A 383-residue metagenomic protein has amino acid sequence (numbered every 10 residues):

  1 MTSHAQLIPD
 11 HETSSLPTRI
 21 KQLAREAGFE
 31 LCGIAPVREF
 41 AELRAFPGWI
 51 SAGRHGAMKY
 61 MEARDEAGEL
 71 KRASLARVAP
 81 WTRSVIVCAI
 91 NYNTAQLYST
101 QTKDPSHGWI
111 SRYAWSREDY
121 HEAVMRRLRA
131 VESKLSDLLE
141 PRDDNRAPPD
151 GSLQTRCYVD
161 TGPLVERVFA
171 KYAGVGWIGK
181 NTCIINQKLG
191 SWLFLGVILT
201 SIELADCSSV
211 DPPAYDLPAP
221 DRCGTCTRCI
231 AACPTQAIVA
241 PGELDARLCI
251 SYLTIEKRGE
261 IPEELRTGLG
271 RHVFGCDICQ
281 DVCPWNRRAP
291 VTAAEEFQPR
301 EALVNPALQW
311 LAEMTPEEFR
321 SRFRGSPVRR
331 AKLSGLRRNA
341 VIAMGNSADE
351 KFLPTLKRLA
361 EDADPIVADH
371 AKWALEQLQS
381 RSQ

Functional and structural regions predicted by a protein language model:
T2-P220, I261: Auxiliary alpha/beta "docking" domains used to position bulky ligands
F29, R228-S251, H272-E296, T355: Iron-sulfur cluster-binding cysteine motifs and their immediate structural context in ferredoxin-like electron-transfer
G48, I86, L193-L199, I238-R266 (+1 more regions): Non-heme iron-sulfur electron-transfer modules
W310-M314, R322-P327, T355-A363: Alpha-solenoid HEAT/Armadillo-like helical repeat scaffolds in large eukaryotic proteins
R320-R322, D349-A360, S380-Q383: Amphipathic alpha-helical scaffolding segments comprising HEAT/armadillo-like alpha-solenoid repeats
L333, A363-D364: Short inter-helical turns and helix N-cap capping residues of alpha-solenoid HEAT/ARM repeat scaffolds
L336, I366-A368: Positions within the helices of HEAT/ARM-like alpha-solenoid repeats
A343-N346, W373-Q377: Core register positions within helices of long alpha-helical scaffolds
